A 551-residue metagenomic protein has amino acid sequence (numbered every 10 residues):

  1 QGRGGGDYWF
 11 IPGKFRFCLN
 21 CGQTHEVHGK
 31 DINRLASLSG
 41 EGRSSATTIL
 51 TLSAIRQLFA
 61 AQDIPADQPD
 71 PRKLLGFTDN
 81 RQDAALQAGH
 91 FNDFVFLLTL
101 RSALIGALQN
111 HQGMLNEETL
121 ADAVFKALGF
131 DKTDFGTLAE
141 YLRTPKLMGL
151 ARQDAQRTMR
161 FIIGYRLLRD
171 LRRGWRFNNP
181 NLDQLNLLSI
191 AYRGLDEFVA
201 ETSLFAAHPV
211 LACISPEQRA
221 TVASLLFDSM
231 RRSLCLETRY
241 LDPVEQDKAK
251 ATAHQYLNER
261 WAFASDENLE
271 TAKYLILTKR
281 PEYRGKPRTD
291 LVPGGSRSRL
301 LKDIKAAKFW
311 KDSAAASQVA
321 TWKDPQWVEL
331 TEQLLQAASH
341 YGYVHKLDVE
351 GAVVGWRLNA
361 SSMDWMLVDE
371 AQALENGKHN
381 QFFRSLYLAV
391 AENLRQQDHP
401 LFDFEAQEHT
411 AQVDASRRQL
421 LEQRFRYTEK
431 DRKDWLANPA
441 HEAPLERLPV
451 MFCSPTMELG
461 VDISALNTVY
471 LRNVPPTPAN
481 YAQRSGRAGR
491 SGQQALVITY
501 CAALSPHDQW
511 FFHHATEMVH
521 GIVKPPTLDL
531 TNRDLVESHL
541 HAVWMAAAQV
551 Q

Functional and structural regions predicted by a protein language model:
Q1-E408, A415-L421, D434-L436, A440 (+1 more regions): Charged, low-complexity interaction segments
F17, E405, R417, L421 (+5 more regions): Helical mechanochemical/support elements of P-loop NTPase systems and associated helical scaffolds
C18-L19, A548-Q551: C-terminal accessory/connector segments of nucleic-acid motor ATPases
R34-L35, F91-F94, L466-Y470, S485-A488 (+1 more regions): Short secondary-structure boundary/capping segments
L330, L420-R424, A465, T477-R487 (+2 more regions): Alpha-helical scaffold elements adjacent to nucleotide-binding pockets in ATP/GTP-utilizing enzyme cores
Q412-V450, V474, S485-A488, Q493: Conserved motor-coupling elements within RecA-like helicase/translocase cores
A415, D434, Q483-T531, L540-A546: Conserved segment of the helicase C-terminal RecA-like domain
P449-D508: Conserved RecA-like helicase motor core of SF1/SF2 enzymes
